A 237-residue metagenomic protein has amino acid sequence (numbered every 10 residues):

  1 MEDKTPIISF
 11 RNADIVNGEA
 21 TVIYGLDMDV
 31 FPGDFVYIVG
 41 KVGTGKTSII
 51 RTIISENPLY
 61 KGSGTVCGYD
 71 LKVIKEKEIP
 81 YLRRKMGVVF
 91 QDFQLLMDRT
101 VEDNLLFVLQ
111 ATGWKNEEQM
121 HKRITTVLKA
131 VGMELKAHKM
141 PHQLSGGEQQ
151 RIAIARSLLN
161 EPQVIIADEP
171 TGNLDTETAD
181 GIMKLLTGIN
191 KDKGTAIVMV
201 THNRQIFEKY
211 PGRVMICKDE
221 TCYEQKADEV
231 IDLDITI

Functional and structural regions predicted by a protein language model:
I54: Helix-to-loop junction immediately C-terminal to a conserved catalytic motif
G62-D70: Conserved ABC transporter NBD signature motif
L71-G87: ABC ATPase NBD coupling module
D98-F107: Short coil-to-helix segment of the ABC ATPase nucleotide-binding domain corresponding to the Q-loop/switch region
M140-Q150: Conserved ABC ATPase signature
L159-Q163: A short, proline-enriched helix->beta-strand linker immediately N-terminal to the Walker B motif in ABC-type P-loop
I165-D168: Catalytic Walker B motif of ABC-type/P-loop ATPase nucleotide-binding domains
